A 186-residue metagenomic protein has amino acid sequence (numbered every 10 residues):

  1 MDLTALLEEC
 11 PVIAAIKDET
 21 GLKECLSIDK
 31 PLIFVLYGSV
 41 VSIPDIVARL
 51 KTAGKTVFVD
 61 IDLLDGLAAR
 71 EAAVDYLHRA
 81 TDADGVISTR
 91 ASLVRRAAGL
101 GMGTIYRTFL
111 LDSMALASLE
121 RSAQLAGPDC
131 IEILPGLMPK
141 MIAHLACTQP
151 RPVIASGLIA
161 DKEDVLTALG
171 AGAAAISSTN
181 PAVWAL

Functional and structural regions predicted by a protein language model:
M1-I61, D65-L67, D82-D84: Conserved N-terminal beta1-alpha1 strand-loop-helix module at the mouth
I13, F34, F58, I87 (+3 more regions): Conserved beta-strand positions in the central sheet of alpha/beta enzyme cores
A14-L26, R70-Y76, S113-Q124, D161-V165: Short, acidic/polar
A15-E19, L63-A68, I87-A91, F109-S113 (+2 more regions): Glycine-rich beta-to-alpha transition loops that act as phosphate-gripper elements at the mouths of alpha/beta enzyme
C25, R90, I131, A168: Conserved, mostly hydrophobic/aromatic
I33-S39, L93, P135-M141, G157-L186: Glycine-rich phosphate-binding active-site loops on the catalytic face of alpha/beta enzymes
A69-L93: Ordered, amphipathic secondary-structure segments that act as subunit-interaction surfaces in large macromolecular
A91-A123: Histidine/lysine/aspartate-rich catalytic loop segments that bind and position anionic ligands
